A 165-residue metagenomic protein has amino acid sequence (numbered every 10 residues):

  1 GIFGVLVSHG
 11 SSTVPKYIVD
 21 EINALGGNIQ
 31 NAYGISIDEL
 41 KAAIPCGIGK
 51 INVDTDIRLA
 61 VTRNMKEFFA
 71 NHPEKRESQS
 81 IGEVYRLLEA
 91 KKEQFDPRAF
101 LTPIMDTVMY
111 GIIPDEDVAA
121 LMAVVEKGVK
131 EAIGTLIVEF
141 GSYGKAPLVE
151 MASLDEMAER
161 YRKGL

Functional and structural regions predicted by a protein language model:
G1-A60: Catalytic alpha/beta core domains of metabolic enzymes, predominantly
E39-L165: C-terminal alpha-helical cap/extension of soluble enzyme domains
